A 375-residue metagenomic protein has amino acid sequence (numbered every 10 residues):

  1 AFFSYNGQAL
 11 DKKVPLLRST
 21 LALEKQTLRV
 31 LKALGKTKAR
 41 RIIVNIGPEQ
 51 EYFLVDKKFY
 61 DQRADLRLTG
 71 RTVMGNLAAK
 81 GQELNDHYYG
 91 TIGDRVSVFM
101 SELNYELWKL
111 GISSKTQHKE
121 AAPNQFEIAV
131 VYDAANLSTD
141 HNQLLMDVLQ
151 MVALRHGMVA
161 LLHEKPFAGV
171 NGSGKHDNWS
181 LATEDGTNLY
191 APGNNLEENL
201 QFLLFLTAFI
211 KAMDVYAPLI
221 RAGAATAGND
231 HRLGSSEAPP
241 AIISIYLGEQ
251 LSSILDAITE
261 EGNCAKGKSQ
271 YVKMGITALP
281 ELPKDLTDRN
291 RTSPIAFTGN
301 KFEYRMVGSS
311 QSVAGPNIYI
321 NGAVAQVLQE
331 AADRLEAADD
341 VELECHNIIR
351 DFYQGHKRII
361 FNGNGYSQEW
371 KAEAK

Functional and structural regions predicted by a protein language model:
A1-L162, F167-K175, S180-K375: Glycine-rich, acidic/polar active-site loops that bind/position phosphate-bearing ligands
